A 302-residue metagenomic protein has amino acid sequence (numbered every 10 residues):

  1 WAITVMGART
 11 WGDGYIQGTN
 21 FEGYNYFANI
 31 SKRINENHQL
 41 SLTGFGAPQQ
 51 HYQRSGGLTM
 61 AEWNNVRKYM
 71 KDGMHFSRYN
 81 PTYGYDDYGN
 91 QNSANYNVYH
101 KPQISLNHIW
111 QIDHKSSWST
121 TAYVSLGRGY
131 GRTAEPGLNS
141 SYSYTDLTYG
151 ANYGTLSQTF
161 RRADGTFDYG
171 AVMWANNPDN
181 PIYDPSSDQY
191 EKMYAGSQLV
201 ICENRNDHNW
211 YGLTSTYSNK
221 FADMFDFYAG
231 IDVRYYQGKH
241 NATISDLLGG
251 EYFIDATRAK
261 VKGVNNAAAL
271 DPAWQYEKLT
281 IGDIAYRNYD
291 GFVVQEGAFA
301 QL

Functional and structural regions predicted by a protein language model:
W1-W11, I16-R54, Q103-I112: Transmembrane beta-barrel wall of Gram-negative outer-membrane proteins
A2-M6, Q39-T43, G73, S77 (+2 more regions): Residue-level detector of the transmembrane beta-barrel scaffold of outer-membrane proteins
R9-D13, G46-Q50, V124-R128, V233-K239: Transmembrane beta-strands of outer-membrane beta-barrel pores
I30, Y144-D146, F253-D255: Short alpha-helical linear motifs
Q39-N107, R132-E203, N266-L279: Acidic/polar loop-and-plug regions of large Gram-negative outer-membrane beta-barrel proteins
G56-A61, G127-N139, Q237-V261, N265: Short, solvent-exposed beta-strand-terminating loops
Y88-T133, S197-D232, K239-H240, G282-L302: Outer-membrane beta-barrel transmembrane strands
N241-V293, G297-Q301: Glycine- and small hydrophobic-enriched segments that form the cores of compact globular domains
